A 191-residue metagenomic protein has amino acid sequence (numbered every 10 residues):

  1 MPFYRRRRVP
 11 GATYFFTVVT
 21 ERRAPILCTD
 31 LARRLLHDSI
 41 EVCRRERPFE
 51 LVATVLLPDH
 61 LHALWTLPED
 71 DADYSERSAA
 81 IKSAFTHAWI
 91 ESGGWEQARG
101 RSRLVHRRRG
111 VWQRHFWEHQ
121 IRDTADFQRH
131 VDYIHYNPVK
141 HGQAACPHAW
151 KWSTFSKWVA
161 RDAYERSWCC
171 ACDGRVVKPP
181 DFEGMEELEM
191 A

Functional and structural regions predicted by a protein language model:
M1-A191: Short catalytic/metal-binding and nucleic-acid-binding patches
